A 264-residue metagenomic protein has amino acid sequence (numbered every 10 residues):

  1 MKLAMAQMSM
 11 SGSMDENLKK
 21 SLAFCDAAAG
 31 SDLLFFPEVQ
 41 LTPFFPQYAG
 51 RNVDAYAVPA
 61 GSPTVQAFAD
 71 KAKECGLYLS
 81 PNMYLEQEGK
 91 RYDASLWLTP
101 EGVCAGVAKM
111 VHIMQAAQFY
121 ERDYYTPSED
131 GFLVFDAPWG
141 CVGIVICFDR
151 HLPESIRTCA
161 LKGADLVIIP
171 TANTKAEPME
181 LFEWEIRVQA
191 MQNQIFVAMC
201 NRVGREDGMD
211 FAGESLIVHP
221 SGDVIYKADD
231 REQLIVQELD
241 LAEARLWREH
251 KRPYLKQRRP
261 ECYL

Functional and structural regions predicted by a protein language model:
M1-G12, A94, G140-D149, I168: Active-site-proximal beta-strand elements of phosphoester/diester hydrolases
Q7-S9, P37, K109, N201: Residue-level recognition of beta-strand->loop/alpha-helix junctions
M14, L22-P100, N173-V188, Q192-I195: Cys-nucleophile CN-hydrolase/nitrilase-fold catalytic domain and related Cys-dependent amidase chemistry that acts on
E16-C25, L152-R157: Short, acidic/polar
A57-Y78, H151-L234: CN hydrolase (nitrilase-like) catalytic-core segments centered on the catalytic cysteine and neighboring Lys/Glu
P81-M83, A94-W97, L133, S215-I217 (+1 more regions): Short beta-strand scaffold segments in enzyme catalytic cores
E86-K162, K175-W184, E249-P253: Active-site catalytic loop in hydrolytic enzyme cores
A244-L264: A conserved C-terminal secondary-structure "cap"
